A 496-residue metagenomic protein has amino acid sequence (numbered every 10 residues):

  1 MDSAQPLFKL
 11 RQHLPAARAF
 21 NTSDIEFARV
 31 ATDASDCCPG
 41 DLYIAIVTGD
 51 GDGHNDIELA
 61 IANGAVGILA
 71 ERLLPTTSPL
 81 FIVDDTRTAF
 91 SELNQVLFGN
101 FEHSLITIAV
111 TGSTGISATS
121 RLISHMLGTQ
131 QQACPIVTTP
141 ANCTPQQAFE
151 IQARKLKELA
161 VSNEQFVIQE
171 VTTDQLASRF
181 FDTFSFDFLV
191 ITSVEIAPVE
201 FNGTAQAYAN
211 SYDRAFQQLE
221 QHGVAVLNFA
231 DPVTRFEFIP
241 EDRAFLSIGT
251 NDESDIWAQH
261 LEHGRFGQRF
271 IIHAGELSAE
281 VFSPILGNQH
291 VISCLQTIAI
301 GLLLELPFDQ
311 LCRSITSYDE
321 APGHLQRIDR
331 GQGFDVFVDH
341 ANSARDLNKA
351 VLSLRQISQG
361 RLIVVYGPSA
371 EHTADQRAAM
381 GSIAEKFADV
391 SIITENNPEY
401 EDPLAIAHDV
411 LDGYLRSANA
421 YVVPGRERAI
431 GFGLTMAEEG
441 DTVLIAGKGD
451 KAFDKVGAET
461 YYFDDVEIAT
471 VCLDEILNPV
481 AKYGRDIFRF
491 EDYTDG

Functional and structural regions predicted by a protein language model:
M1-A19, C37-L42, I106-I108, G128 (+3 more regions): ATP-dependent carboxylate-amine ligase
M1-E92, V96, V224, W257-E262 (+5 more regions): N-terminal leader/targeting and accessory segments in enzymes
F8-L14, C37, A70-T77, L105 (+5 more regions): Acidic, Mg2+-coordinating active-site environments of NTP-dependent enzymes
F8-L14, F90-F229, V233-E241, A274 (+3 more regions): Phosphate-binding loop of NTP-binding sites
D41, A60, L93, V110 (+10 more regions): Residue-level signal for inorganic ion chemistry
D50-D56, S178, V199-A207, T373-Q376 (+2 more regions): Glycine/threonine-rich flexible loop motifs
V66, D187, D389: Receiver (REC) domain switch/active-site residues of two-component response regulators
R72-L73, T139-N142, T173, V194 (+4 more regions): Short, ordered loop/turn segments at secondary-structure junctions
